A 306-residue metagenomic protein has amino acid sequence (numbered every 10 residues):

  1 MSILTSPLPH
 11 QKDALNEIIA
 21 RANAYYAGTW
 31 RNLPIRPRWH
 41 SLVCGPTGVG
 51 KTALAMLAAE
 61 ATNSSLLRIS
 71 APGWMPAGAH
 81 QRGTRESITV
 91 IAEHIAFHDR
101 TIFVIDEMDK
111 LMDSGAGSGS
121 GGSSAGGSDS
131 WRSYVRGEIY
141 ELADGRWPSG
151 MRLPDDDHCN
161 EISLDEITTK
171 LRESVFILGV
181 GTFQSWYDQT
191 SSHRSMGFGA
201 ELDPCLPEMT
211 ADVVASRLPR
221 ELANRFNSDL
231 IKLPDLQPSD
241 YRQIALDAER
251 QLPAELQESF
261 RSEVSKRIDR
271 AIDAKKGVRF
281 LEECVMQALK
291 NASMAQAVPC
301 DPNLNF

Functional and structural regions predicted by a protein language model:
S2-H40: Pre-Walker A (pre-P-loop) alpha-helix and adjacent loop at the N terminus of AAA/AAA+ ATPase modules, a conserved
Y25-R38, S149-T169, L256-E263: Short helix/loop segment immediately N-terminal to the Walker
P37-I69: Walker A/P-loop
C44, A53-M56, D109-K110, G115 (+1 more regions): Canonical AAA+ ATPase core
T47-V49, A61, P72-P76, M108-L111 (+3 more regions): Conserved nucleotide-binding/hydrolysis micro-motifs of P-loop NTPases
L66-T101: Short glycine-rich substrate-engagement loop in P-loop NTPases that contacts/grips substrate
L222-N305: Conserved AAA+ ATPase small/helical "lid" subdomain
